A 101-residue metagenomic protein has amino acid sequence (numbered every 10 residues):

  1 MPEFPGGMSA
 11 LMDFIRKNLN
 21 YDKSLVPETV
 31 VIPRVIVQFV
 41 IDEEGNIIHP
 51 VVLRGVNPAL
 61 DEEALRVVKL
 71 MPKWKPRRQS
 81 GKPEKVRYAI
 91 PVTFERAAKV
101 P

Functional and structural regions predicted by a protein language model:
M1-P101: Charge-biased low-complexity segments
